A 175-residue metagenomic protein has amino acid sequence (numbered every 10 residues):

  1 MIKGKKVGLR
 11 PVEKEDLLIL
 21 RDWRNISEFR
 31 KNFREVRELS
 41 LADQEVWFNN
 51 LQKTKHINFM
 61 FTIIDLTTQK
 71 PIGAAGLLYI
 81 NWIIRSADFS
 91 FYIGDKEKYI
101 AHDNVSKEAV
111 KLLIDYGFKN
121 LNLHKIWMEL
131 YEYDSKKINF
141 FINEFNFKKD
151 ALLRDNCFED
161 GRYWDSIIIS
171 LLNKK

Functional and structural regions predicted by a protein language model:
M1-E45, K175: A short, well-structured alpha-helix characteristic of acyl/acetyltransferase catalytic modules
A42-K98, L172: Acetyl-CoA-dependent GNAT
N58, W164-I168: Short hydrophobic/aromatic beta-strand or adjacent loop that forms the aromatic wall/cage of a ligand/substrate-binding
A101-Y116, N139: Conserved acetyl-CoA-binding loop-helix of GNAT-fold acetyltransferases
F118, N146-F147: Beta-rich extracellular carbohydrate-active architectures
L121: Long, contiguous binding/interaction regions
W127-L130, F147-Y163: Conserved catalytic-core motifs of GNAT/GCN5-like acyltransferases
F140-N143, I169: Conserved active-site tyrosine of GNAT-family acetyltransferases
